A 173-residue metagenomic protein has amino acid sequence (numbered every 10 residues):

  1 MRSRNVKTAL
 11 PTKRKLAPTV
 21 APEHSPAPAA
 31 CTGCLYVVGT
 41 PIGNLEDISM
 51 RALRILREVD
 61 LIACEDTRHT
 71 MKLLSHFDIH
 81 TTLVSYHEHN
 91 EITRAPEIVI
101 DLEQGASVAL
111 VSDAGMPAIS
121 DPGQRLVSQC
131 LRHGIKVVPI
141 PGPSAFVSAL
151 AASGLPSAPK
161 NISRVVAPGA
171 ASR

Functional and structural regions predicted by a protein language model:
R2, K7-H89: Glycine-rich, flexible N-terminal cofactor/catalytic loop recognition
C34-V38, Q104-S112, K160: Generic beta-sheet signal
M50-R54, H76-I79, V99-I100, P122-V127 (+1 more regions): Short, glycine/charged-enriched secondary-structure capping and boundary segments
H69-L73, A118, V147-A149: Phosphate- and divalent-cation-binding pockets in alpha/beta enzyme and binding domains that engage nucleotide-derived
L73-H80, A106-A109, L155-A158: Short, basic/glycine-rich phosphate-binding loops at helix/coil junctions that contact nucleotide phosphates
S85-T93, V166-A170: Conserved helicase motor
A95-S144: Glycine/small-residue-rich loop that forms an oxyanion/phosphate-binding "nest" at active or ligand-binding sites
R125-R173: Class I SAM-dependent methyltransferase SAM-binding "motif I" and its flanking Rossmann-like core
